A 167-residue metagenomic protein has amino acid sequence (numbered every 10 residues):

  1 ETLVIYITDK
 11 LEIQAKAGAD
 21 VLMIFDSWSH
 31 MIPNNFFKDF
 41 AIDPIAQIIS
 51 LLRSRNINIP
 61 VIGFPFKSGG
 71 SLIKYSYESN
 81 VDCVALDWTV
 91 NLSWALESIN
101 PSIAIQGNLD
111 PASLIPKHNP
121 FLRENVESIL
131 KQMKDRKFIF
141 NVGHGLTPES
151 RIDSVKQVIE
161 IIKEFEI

Functional and structural regions predicted by a protein language model:
E1-I167: Active-site loop segments of alpha/beta catalytic cores
